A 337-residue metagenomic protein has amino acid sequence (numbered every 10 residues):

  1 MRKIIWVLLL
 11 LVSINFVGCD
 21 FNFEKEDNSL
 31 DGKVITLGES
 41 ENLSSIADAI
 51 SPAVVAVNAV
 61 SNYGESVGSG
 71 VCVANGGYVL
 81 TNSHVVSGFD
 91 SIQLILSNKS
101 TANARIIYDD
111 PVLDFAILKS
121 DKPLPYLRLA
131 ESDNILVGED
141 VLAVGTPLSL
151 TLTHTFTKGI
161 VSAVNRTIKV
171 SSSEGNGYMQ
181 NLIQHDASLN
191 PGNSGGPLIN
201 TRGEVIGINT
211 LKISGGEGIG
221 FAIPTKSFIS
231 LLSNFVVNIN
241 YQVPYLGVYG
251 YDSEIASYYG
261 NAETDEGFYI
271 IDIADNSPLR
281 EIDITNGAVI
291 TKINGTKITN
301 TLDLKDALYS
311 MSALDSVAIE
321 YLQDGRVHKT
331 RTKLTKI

Functional and structural regions predicted by a protein language model:
M1-S66, G76-Y78, N103-R105, I117 (+4 more regions): N-terminal targeting leaders that route proteins to membranes or the secretory/organellar pathways
F23, G38-I46, P147, T201 (+3 more regions): C-terminal cap/linker of serine protease catalytic domains
V34-L37, A59-V67, C72-T151, G216 (+5 more regions): Conserved active-site neighborhood of the chymotrypsin/trypsin-like protease fold
P52-N58, G70, G77, T81 (+16 more regions): Terminal peptide-recognition signature
A53, S120-Y126, T157-E217, T225 (+1 more regions): Active-site region of chymotrypsin-like
Y63, I107-L113, L150-T153, V164-I183 (+3 more regions): Gly/Ser-enriched beta-turn/beta-hairpin loop segments
E65-V67, G88-F89, N190-S194, E217 (+3 more regions): Short, small/polar residue-rich loop motifs at catalytic or cofactor-binding pockets
S188, V237-A307, D315, E320-I337: PDZ/PDZ-like groove recognition
